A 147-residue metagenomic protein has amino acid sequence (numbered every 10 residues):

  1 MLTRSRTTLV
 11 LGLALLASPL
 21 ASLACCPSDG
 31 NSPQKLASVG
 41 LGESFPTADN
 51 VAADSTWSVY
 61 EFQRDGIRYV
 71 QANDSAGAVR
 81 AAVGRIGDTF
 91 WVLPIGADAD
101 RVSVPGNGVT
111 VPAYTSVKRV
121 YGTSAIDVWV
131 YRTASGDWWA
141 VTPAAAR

Functional and structural regions predicted by a protein language model:
L2-V10: Bacterial N-terminal signal peptides that target proteins for export
V10-P19: Bacterial N-terminal signal peptides
L16, P46, D88, T110-P112 (+1 more regions): Intrinsically disordered, low-complexity, compositionally biased regions/tails
A24-D88, V92, P143: N-terminal secretory signal peptides
A76-A78, A99, A134: Residues that cap or initiate secondary-structure elements
V83-A113: An exposed acidic His-Trp-rich patch
S103-R147: C-terminal partner/receptor-binding element of secreted or periplasmic proteins
